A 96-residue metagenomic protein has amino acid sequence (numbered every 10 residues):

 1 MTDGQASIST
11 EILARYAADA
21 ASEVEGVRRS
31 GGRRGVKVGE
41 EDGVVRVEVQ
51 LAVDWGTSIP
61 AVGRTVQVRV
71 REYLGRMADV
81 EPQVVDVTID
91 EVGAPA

Functional and structural regions predicted by a protein language model:
T2-V36: N-proximal, solvent-exposed amphipathic alpha-helical segments enriched in charged/polar residues
V24-A52, I89-V92: Short edge beta-strands and adjacent turn/loop segments
G31-R33, D79-V84: Short secondary-structure junction motifs
E40-E41, G63, A96: Amphipathic, soluble alpha/beta structural segments
W55: Active-site acidic-Proline motif in GNAT/NAT acetyltransferases
I59-A78: Short, non-transmembrane amphipathic alpha-helical segments
E81-A96: Short, highly charged C-terminal tails/helix-capping segments
